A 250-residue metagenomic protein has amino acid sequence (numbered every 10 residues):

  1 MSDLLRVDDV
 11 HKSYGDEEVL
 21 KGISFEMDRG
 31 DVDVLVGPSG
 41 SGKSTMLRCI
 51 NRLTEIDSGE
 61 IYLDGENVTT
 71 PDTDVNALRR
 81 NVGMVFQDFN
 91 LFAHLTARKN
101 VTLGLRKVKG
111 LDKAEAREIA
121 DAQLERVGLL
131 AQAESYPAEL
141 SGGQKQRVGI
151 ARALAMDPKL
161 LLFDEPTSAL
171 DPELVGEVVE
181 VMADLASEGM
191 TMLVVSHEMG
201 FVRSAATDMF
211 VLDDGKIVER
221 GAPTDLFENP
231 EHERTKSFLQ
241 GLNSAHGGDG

Functional and structural regions predicted by a protein language model:
D3-L5, H11-D214, V218-P223: ABC family nucleotide-binding domain
T224-G250: C-terminal boundary and immediately downstream tail of ABC-type ATPase nucleotide-binding domains
